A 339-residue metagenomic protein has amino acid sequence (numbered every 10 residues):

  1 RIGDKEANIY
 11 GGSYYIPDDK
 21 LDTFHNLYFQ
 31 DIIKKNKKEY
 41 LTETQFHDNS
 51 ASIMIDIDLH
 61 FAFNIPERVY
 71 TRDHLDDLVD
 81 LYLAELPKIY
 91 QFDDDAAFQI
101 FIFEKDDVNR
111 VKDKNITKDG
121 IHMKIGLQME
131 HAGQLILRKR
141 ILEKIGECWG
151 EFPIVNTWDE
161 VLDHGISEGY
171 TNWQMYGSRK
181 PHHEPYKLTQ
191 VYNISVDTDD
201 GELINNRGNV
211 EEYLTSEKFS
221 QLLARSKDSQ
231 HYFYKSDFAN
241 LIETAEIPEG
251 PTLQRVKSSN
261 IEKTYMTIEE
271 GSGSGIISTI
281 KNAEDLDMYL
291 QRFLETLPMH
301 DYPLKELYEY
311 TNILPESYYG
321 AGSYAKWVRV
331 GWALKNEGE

Functional and structural regions predicted by a protein language model:
R1-P153, W173, R179, Y186 (+4 more regions): Signature for HUH/AEP ssDNA processing cores
V155-A239, T244: Structured partner-binding subdomains within large eukaryotic complex subunits
V328-E337: Amphipathic alpha-helical segments that form the core helices of the histone-fold
